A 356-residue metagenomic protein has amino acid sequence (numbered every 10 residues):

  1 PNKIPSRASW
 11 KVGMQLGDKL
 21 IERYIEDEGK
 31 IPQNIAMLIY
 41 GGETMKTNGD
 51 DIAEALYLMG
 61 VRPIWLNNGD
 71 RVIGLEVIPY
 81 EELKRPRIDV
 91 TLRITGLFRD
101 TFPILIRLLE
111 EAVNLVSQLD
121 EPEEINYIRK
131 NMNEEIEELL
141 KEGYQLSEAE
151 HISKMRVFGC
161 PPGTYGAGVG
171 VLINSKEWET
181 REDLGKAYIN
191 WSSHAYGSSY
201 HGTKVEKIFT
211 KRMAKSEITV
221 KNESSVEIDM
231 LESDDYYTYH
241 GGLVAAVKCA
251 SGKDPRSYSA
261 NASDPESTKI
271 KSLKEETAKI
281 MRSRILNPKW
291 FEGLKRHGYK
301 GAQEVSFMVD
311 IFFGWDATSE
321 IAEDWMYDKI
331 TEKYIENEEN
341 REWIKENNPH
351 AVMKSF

Functional and structural regions predicted by a protein language model:
P1-F356: Ligand/cofactor-recognition surfaces for anionic moieties
